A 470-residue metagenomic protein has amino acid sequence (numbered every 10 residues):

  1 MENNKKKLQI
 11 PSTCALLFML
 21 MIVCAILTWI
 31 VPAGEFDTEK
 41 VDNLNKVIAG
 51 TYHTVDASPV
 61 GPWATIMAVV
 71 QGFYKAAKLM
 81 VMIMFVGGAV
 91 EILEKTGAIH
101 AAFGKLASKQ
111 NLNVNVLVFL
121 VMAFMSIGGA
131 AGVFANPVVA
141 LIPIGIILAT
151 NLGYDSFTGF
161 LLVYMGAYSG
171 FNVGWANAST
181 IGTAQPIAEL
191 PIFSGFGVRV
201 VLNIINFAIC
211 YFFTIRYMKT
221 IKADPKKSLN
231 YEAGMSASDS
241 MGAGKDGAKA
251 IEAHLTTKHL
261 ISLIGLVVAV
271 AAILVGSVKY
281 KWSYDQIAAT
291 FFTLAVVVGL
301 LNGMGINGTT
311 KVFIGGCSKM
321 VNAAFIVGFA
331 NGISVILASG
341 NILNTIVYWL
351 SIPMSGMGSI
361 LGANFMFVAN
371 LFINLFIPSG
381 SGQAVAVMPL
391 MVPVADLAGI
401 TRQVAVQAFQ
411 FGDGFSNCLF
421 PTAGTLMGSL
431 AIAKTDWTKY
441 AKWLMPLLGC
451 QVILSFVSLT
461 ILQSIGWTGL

Functional and structural regions predicted by a protein language model:
M1-I10, C14, E39-V41, V47-A49 (+4 more regions): Long, contiguous bundles of hydrophobic transmembrane helices that form the permeation core of multi-pass
K5-M21, T150-G159, I314-A323, M445-L448: Alpha-helical transmembrane segments and their helix-start/interface "positive-inside/aromatic belt" motifs in integral
P11, M354-L470: C-terminal transmembrane helix pair
T13-I22, V47-H100, W282-T345: Core transmembrane alpha-helical segments of multi-pass membrane transporters/permeases
C14-I30, I83-E91, F124-G128, G170 (+6 more regions): Hydrophobic core segments of alpha-helical transmembrane domains in multi-pass membrane transport and ion-translocation
Y74-M80, A107-L120, L152-T158, S194 (+3 more regions): Membrane-interfacial loop-to-helix junctions in multi-pass transporters
M84, L112-I144, V327-I333, L337 (+3 more regions): Hydrophobic alpha-helical transmembrane segments of multi-pass integral membrane proteins, predominantly secondary
G87-A89, S126-A140, T150-R199, N203-I215 (+4 more regions): Alpha-helical transmembrane segments and, especially, the helix-loop junctions at the ends of these helices
